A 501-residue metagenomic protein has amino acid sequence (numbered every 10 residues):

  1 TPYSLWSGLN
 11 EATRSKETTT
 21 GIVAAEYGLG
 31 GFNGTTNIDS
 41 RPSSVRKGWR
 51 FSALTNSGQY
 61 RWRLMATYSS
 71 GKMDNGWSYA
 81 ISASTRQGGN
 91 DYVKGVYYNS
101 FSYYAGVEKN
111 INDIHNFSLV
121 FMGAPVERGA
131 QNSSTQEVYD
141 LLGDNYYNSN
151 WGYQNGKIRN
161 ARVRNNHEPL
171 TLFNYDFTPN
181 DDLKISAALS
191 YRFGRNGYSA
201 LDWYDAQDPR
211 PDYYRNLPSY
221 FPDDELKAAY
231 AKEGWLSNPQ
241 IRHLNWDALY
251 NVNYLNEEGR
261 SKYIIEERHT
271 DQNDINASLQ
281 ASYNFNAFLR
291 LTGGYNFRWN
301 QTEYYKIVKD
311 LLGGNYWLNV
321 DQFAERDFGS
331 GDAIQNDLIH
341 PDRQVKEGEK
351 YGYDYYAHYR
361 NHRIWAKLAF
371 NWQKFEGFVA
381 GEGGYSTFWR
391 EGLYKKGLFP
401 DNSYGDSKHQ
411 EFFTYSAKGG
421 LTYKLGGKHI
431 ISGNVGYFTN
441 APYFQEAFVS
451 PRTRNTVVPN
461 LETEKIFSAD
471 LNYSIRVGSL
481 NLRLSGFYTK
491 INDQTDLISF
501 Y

Functional and structural regions predicted by a protein language model:
T1-T20, D39: Short acidic/polar hinge/loop motifs at secondary-structure boundaries that mediate gating or recognition
V23-A25, G34-G71, A83-G95, G486: Short strand-turn segments of transmembrane beta-barrel domains in outer membranes, especially the first one or two
F51-S57, L64-A66, I81-T85, L119-P125 (+5 more regions): Transmembrane beta-barrel strands of outer-membrane/channel proteins
L54-W62, R86-N112, N148-D176, Y198-S199 (+6 more regions): Outer-membrane beta-barrel proteins
L64-S70, A105-K109, T171-F177, A187 (+5 more regions): Residues on the lipid-exposed face of transmembrane beta-strands in outer-membrane beta-barrel proteins
E108, N116-N174, G197-E266, G329-E347: Acidic/polar loop-and-plug regions of large Gram-negative outer-membrane beta-barrel proteins
E127-G129, S133-V138, I334-Q344, T387-L398 (+3 more regions): Surface-exposed extracellular loop regions of Gram-negative outer-membrane beta-barrel proteins, predominantly
I264, R290-G426, P451: Signature of Gram-negative outer-membrane beta-barrel scaffolds
